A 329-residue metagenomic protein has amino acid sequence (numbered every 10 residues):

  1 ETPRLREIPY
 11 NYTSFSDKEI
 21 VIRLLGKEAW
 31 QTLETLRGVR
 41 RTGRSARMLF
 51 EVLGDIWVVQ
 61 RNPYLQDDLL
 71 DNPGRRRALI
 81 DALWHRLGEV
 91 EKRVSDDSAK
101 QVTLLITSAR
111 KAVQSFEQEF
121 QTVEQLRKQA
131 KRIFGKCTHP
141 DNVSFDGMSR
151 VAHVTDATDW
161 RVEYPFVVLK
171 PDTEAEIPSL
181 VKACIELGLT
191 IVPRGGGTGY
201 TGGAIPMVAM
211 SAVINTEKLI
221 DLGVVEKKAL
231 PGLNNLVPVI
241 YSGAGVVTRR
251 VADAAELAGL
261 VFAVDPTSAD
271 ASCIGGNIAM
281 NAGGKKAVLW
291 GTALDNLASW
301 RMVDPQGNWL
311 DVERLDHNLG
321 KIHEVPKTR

Functional and structural regions predicted by a protein language model:
E1-K182, G199-V239, T267: N-terminal flexible segment immediately upstream of the FAD-binding catalytic core in FAD-dependent oxidoreductases
I133-C137, L180-A183, L187, A254 (+2 more regions): Generic, well-ordered alpha-helical scaffold segments in large soluble proteins
K170, R194, Y241-A244: Active-site-adjacent beta-strand anchor residues
I177, I191, G196-G202, V251 (+1 more regions): Extended, hydrophobic alpha-helical segments in both membrane/secreted and soluble proteins
I185-L187, R194-G196, S272, N296: Short, basic and Ser/Thr-rich N-terminal targeting/leader segments
L189-T190, V261: Residue-level detector of anion-binding/catalytic polar loops
D221-G232, L236-R329: FAD-binding subdomain of flavoenzyme oxidoreductases
